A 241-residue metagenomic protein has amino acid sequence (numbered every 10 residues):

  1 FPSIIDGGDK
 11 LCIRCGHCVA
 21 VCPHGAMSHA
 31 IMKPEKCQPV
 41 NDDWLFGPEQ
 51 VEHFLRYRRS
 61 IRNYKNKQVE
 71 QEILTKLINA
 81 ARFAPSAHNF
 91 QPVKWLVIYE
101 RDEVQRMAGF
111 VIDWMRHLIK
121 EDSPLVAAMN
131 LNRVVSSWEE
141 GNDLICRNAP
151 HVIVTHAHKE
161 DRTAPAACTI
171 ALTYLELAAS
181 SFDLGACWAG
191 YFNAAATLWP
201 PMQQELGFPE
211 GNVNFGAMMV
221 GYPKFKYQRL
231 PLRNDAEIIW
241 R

Functional and structural regions predicted by a protein language model:
F1-G7, H17-P34: Iron-sulfur cluster-binding cysteine motifs and their immediate structural context in ferredoxin-like electron-transfer
I31-D42, L175-E176: Short cysteine/histidine-rich metal-coordination sites, predominantly Zn2+-binding motifs
V40-T75: Extended interfacial segments that mediate partner engagement and assembly in macromolecular machines
W44, S136-E140, F208-R241: C-terminal helix-cap and adjacent tail motif
K76-S86, V93-W95: Non-catalytic interaction/regulatory modules that flank or connect domains
L77, A81, H151-I153, H158-Q204 (+1 more regions): Small-aliphatic-rich amphipathic alpha-helix that forms the alpha element of a beta-alpha
V97-C168: Glycine/small-residue-rich phosphate/adenosyl-binding loop
